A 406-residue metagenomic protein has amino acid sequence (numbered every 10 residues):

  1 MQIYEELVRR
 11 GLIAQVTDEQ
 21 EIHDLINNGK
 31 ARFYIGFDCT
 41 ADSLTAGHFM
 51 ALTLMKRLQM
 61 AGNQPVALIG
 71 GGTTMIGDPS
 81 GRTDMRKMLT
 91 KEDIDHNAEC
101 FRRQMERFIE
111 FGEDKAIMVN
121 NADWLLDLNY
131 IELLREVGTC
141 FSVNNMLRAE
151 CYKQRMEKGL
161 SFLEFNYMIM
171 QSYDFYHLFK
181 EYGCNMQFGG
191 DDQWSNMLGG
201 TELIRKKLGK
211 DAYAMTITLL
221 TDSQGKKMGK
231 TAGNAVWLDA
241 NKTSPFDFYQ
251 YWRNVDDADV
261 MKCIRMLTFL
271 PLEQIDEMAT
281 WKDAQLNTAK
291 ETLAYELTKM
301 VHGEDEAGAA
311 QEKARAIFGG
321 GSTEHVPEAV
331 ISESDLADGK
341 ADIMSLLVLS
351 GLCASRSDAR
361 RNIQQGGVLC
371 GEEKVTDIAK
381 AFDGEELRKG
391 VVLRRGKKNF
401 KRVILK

Functional and structural regions predicted by a protein language model:
M1-Q193, L198-T201, K207-Y213, K226 (+1 more regions): NTP-dependent nucleotidyl-transfer catalytic core
I204-K406: Conserved nucleotide- and phosphate/pyrophosphate-binding catalytic cores in adenylate/nucleotidyl-handling enzymes
